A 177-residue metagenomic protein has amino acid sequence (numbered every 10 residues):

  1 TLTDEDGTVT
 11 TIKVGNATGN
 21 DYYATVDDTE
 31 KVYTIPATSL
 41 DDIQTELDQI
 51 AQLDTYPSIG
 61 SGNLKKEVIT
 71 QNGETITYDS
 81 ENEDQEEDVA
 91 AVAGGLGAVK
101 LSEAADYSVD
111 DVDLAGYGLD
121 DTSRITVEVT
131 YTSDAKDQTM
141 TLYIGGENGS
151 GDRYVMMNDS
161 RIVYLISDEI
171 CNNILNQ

Functional and structural regions predicted by a protein language model:
T1-Q177: Secondary-structure "cap/kink" motif recognition
